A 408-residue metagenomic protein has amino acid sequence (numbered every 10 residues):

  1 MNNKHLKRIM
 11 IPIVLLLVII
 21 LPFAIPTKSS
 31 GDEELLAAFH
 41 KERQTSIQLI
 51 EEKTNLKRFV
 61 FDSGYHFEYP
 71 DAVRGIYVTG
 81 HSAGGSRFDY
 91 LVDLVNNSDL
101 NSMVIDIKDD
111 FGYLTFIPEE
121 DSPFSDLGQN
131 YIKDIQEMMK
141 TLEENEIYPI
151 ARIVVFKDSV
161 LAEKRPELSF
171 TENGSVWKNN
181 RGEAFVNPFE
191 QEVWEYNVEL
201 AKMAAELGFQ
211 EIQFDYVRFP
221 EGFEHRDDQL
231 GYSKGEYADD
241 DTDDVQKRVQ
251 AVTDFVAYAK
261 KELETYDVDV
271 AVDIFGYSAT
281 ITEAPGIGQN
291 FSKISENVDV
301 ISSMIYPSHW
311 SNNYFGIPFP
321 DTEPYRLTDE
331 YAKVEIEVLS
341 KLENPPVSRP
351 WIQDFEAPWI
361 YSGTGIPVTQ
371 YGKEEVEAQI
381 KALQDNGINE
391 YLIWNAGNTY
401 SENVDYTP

Functional and structural regions predicted by a protein language model:
G64-A83, F156-M203, E374-E377: Active-site-adjacent "subsite" loops/lids of carbohydrate-active enzymes
Y77, I150-D158, Q213-Y216, Q246-G286 (+1 more regions): Aromatic-lined carbohydrate-recognition surfaces of secreted/lumenal glycan-active proteins
G84-R87, D93-S98, G182-R218, N290-N297 (+1 more regions): An active-site-proximal structural segment forming one wall of the substrate-binding cleft that immediately precedes
D89-Y113, E206-E211, V300-S302, L383-Y391: Catalytic domains of carbohydrate-active enzymes, especially glycoside hydrolases
S98-I132, E224-G231, N403, T407: Aromatic-lined carbohydrate-binding/catalytic grooves of carbohydrate-active enzymes
S102-V104, D134-K178, E211-Y216: Glycine-rich, aromatic-flanked loop segments that form ligand/cofactor-binding clefts across common enzyme folds
F116-D126, D158-N180, V217-A238, Q289 (+2 more regions): Aromatic- and acidic-residue-enriched segments that line the glycan-binding/catalytic groove of carbohydrate-active
V298-N312, P324-D329, V334, V338-P408: Substrate-binding cleft of secreted/luminal carbohydrate-active enzymes
